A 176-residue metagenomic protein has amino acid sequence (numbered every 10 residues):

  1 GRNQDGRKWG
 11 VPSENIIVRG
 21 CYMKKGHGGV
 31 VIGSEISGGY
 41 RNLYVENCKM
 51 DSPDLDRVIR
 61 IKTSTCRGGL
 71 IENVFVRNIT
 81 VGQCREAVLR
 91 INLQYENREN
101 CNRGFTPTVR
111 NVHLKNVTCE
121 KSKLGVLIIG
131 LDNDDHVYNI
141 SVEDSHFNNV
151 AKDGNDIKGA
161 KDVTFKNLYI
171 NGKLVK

Functional and structural regions predicted by a protein language model:
G1-K176: Extracellular/periplasmic carbohydrate-active domains that bind, remodel, or depolymerize complex polysaccharides
